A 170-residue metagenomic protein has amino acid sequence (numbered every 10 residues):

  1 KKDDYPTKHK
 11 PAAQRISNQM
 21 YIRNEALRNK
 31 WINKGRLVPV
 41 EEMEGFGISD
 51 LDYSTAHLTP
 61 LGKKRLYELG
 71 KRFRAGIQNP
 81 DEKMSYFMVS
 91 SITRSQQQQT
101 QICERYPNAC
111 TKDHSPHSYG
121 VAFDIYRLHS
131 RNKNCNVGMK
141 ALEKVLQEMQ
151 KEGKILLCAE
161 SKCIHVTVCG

Functional and structural regions predicted by a protein language model:
K1-D81, A159-S161, C169-G170: Extracytoplasmic cell-surface/polysaccharide-interacting catalytic and binding patches
S54-R65, R94, H114-H117, N134-V137: Extracytoplasmic/periplasmic, Sec-exported soluble proteins
K64-Y67, K71, T100, K140 (+1 more regions): Solvent-exposed, polar/charged alpha-helical surfaces in well-ordered, non-transmembrane soluble domains, broadly
G70-P80, T93, Y106, L146 (+1 more regions): Sec/Tat-exported extracytoplasmic proteins
E82-T100: Acidic helix-start/capping segments at beta-turn-to-alpha-helix junctions
Q96-T111: Charged, often glycine-rich, active-site loop that binds/positions anionic groups
C110-G170: Catalytic cores and adjacent binding grooves of peptidoglycan-active enzymes
